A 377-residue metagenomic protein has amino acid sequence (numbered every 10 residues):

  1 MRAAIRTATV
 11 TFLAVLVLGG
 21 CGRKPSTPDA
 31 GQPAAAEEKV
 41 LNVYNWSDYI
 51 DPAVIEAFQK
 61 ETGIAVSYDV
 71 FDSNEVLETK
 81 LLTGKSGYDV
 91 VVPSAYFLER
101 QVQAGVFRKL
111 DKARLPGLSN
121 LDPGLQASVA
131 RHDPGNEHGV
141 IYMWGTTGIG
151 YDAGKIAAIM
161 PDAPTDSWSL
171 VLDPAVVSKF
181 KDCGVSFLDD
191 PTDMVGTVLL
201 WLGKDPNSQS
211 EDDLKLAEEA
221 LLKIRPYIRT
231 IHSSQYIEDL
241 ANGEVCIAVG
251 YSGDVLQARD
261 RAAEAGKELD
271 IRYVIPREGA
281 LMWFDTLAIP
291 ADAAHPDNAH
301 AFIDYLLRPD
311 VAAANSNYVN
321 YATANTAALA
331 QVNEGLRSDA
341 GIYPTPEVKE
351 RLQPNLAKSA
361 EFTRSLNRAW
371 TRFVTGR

Functional and structural regions predicted by a protein language model:
M1-V40: Short, low-complexity disordered leader/linker segments with a strong preference for bacterial N-terminal type II
G22, G31-Q101: Early extracytoplasmic/lumenal segment of secretory-pathway proteins
G87, V92-Y227, H232-A241: Extracytoplasmic ligand-binding site segments that recognize negatively charged/polar headgroups
F97-R100, I247-E268: A ligand-binding cleft/hinge motif common to bilobed small-molecule-binding domains
R108-S119, S169, A265-L281, P290-A293: Short beta-strand->loop
L214-K223, R229, K267-A288, R337: Periplasmic-binding protein-like
E238, P346-R377: Conserved C-terminal helix/tail region of periplasmic/extracytoplasmic solute-binding proteins
D285, P290-R351: Mature extracytoplasmic/periplasmic domains
